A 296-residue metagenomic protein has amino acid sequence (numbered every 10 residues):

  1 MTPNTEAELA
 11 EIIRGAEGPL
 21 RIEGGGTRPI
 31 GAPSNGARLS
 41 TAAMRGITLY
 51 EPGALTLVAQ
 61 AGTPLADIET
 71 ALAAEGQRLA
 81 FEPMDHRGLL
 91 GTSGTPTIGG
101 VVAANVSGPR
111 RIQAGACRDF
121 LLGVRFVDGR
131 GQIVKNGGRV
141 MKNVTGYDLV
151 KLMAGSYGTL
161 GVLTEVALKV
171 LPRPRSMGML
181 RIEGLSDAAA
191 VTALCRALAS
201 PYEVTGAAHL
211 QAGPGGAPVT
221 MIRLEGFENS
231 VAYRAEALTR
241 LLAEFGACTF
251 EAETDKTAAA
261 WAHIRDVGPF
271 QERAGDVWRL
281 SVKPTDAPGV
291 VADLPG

Functional and structural regions predicted by a protein language model:
M1-L20, G24, P33-N35, E51 (+5 more regions): Soluble FAD-dependent oxygen oxidases
M1-L20, T41-G94, V102, V106-R139 (+2 more regions): N-terminal glycine-rich flavin-associated loop
V140-V144, V150: Flexible, small-/acidic-enriched active-site or ligand-binding loops
M153-T164: Conserved phosphate/anionic-ligand binding catalytic regions in large, soluble enzymes, centered on
T164-R173, P214: Residues forming anionic-ligand binding surfaces in small-molecule and nucleic-acid pockets of primarily soluble enzymes
V170-M177, R181-A207: Catalytic phosphate-donor-binding core of small-molecule kinases
L198-G296: C-terminal substrate-recognition/cap domain of FAD-linked oxidoreductases
